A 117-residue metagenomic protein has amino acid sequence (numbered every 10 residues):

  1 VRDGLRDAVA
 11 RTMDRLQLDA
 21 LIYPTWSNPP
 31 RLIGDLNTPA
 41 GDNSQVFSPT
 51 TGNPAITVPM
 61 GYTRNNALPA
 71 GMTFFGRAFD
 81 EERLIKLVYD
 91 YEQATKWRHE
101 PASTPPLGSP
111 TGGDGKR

Functional and structural regions predicted by a protein language model:
V1-T50, S103-K116: Serine-dependent amide/ester hydrolase catalytic core
T50-R117: Structural helix-boundary/capping segments
